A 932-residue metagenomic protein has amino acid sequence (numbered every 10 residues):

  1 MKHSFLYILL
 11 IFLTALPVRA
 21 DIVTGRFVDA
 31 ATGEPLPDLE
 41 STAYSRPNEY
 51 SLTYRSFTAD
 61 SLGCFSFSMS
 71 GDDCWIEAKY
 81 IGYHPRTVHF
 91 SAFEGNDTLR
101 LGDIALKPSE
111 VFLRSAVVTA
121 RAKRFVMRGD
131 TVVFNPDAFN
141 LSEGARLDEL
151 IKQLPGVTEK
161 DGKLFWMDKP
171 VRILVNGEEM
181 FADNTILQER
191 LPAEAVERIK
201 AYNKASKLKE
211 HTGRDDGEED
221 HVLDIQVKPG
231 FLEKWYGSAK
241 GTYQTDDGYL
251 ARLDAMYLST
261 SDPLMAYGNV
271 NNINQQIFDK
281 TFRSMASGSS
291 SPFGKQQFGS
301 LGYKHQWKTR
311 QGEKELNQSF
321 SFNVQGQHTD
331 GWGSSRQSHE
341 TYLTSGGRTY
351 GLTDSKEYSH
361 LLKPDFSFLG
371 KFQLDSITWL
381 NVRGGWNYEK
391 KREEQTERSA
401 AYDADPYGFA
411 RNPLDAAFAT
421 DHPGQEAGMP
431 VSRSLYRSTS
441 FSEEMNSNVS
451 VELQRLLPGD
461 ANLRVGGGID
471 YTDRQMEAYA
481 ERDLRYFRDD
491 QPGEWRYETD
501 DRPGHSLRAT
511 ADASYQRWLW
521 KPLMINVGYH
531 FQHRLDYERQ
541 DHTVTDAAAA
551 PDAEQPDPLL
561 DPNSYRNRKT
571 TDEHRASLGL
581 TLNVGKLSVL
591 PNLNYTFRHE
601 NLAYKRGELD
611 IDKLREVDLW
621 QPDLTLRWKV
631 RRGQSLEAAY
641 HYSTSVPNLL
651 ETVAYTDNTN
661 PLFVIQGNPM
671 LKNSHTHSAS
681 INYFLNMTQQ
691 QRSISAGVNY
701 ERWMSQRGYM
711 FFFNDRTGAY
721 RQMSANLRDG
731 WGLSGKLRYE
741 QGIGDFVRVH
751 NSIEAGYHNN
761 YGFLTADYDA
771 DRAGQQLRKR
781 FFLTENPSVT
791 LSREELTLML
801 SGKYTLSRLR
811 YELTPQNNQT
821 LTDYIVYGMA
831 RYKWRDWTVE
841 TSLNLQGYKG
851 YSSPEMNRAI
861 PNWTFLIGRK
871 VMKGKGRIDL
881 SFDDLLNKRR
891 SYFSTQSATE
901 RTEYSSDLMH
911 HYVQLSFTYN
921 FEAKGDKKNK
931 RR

Functional and structural regions predicted by a protein language model:
D21, R26-P37: Structural motif
G25, S41, A59-M69, I104: Glycine-centered loop-to-beta-strand initiation motif
E40-R46, K79-Y83, L99-N140, E159-D161 (+3 more regions): Short, acidic, small-residue-rich periplasmic hinge/interaction motif at the N-terminus of Gram-negative outer-membrane
S45-L52, W75-F90: A short, solvent-exposed loop/turn motif at the edges and junctions of modular extracellular/periplasmic domains
P47-C64: Short, acidic Ser/Thr/Gly-rich low-complexity loop/linker segments typical of extracellular and cell-surface proteins
T131-Q153, L174-M180, K240-T245, W307: Short, polar/charged loop or turn motifs at beta-strand boundaries
K160-K209, V222-V227: Periplasmic plug
A182-T185, A205-D247, D262-G868, M872-R932: Primarily recognizes Gram-negative and organellar outer-membrane beta-barrels
